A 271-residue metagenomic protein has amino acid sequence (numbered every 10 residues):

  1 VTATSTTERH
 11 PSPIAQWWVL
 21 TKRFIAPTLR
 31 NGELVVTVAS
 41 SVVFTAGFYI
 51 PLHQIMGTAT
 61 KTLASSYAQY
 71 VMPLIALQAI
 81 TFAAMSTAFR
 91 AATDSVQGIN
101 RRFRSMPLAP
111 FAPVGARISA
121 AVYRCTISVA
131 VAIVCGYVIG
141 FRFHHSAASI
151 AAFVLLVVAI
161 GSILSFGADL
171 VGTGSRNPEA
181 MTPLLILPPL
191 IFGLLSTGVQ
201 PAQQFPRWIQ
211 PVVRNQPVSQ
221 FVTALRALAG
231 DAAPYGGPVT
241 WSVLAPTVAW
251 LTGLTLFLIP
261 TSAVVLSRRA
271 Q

Functional and structural regions predicted by a protein language model:
V1-V42, Q271: Aromatic- and glycine-rich beta-strand/loop motifs that create alpha-glucan
T2, E8, S12-L20, G198-G236 (+1 more regions): Short hydrophobic, aromatic-rich alpha-helical segments embedded in or entering the lipid bilayer of multi-pass
T2-T4, A229-A233, G237-P238, S242-Q271: Junction motif at the cytosolic side of a transmembrane helix
R30-G57, A68-M85, I127-S128, L187-L194 (+1 more regions): Hydrophobic alpha-helical transmembrane segments of multi-pass membrane transport/permease proteins
I50-M56, G172-S219: Transmembrane helix segments
K61-A91, A159-G161, F166: Hydrophobic alpha-helical transmembrane segments of membrane proteins
A84-L108: Transmembrane helix boundary and interhelical loop/hinge segments in multi-pass membrane proteins
P110-L185, S242-A263: Alpha-helical transmembrane segments and their short interhelical loops
